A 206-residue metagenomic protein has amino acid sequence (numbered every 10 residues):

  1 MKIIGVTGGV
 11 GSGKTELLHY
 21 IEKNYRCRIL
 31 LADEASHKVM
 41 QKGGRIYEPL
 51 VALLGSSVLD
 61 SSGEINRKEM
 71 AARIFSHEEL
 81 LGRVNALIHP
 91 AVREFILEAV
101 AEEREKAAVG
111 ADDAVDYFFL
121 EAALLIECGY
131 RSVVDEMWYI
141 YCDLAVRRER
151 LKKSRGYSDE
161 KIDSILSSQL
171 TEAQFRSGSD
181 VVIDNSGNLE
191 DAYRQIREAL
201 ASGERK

Functional and structural regions predicted by a protein language model:
V6: Hydrophobic anchor at the beta1->P-loop junction of P-loop NTPases
G9: P-loop (Walker A) phosphate-binding loop of NTP-binding proteins
S12: ATP-binding Walker
T15: Walker A/P-loop
C27-M40: Short beta-strand-centered segment that lines the nucleotide-binding/catalytic pocket of NTP-utilizing
H37-A114: ATP-dependent small-molecule kinase phosphotransfer cores that center on conserved nucleotide phosphate-binding segments
E98-Y117, R131-I140, L144-Y157, S167 (+1 more regions): NTP-dependent small-molecule kinase module
